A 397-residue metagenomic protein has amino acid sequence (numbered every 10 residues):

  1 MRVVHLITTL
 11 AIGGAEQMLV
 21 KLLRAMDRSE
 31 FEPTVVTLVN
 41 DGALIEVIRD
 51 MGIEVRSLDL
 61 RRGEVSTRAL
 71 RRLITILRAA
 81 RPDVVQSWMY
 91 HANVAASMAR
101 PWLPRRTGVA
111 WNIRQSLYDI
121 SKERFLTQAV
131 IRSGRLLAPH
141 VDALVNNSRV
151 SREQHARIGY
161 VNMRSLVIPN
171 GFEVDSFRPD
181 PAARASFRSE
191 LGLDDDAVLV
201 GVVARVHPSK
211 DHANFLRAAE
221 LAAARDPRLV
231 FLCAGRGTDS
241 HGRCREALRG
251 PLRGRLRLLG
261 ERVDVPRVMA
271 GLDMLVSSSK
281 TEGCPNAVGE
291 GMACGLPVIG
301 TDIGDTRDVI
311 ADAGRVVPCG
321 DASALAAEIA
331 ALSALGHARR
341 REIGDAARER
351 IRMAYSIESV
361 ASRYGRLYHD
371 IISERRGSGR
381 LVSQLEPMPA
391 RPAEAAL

Functional and structural regions predicted by a protein language model:
G13-R24, V198, V202-L221, F231 (+1 more regions): A conserved mid-protein helix/loop that constitutes part of the nucleotide-sugar donor-binding site
T37, P297-G300: Short hydrophobic beta-strand element within catalytic cores of glycosyltransferases and related nucleotide-activated
G42-D50, R225, V230-R255: Short, structured helix-loop element that forms part of the nucleotide-activated donor/catalytic region
S87-A95, I113: Short His-centered aromatic/hydrophobic patch
P139-V167, F172-S176: A short, active-site helix/loop in glycosyltransferases that binds the activated sugar's phosphate group
S189, R339-A354, R363-R366: A short, well-ordered alpha-helix in the C-terminal region of glycosyltransferases
E261, K280: Aromatic "clamp/platform" in nucleotide-sugar-dependent glycosyltransferases that forms part of the donor/acceptor
R315-A322, A331-H337: Conserved acidic donor-binding segment of nucleotide-sugar-dependent glycosyltransferases
